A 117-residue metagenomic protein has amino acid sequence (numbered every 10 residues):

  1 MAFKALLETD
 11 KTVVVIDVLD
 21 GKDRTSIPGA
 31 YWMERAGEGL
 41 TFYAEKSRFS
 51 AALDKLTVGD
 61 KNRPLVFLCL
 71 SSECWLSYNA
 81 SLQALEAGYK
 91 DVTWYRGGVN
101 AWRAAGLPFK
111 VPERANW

Functional and structural regions predicted by a protein language model:
M1-I27, K110-W117: Flexible, polar/low-complexity N-terminal or interdomain linker segments that lie immediately upstream of folded
M1-K4, E45-L53: N-terminal post-signal-peptidase region of extra-cytosolic proteins
L7-K11, L19, T57, C69 (+1 more regions): Sec/Tat-exported extracytoplasmic proteins
V15, A30-W32, V92-W94: Conserved beta-strand scaffold positions in the cores of enzyme catalytic domains, especially in NTP/NDP-utilizing
K22-R48, V58: Mid-length scaffold segments of soluble, non-membrane domains
S26-P28, Y78-A80, A105-G106: Short, solvent-exposed loop/turn and secondary-structure capping segments
R48-W102: Catalytic cysteine-centered active loop of the rhodanese-like fold, especially the PTP/DSP P-loop
W94-R96, N100-N116: Active-site or metal-binding loop neighborhoods of secreted/extracellular toxin and effector enzymes
